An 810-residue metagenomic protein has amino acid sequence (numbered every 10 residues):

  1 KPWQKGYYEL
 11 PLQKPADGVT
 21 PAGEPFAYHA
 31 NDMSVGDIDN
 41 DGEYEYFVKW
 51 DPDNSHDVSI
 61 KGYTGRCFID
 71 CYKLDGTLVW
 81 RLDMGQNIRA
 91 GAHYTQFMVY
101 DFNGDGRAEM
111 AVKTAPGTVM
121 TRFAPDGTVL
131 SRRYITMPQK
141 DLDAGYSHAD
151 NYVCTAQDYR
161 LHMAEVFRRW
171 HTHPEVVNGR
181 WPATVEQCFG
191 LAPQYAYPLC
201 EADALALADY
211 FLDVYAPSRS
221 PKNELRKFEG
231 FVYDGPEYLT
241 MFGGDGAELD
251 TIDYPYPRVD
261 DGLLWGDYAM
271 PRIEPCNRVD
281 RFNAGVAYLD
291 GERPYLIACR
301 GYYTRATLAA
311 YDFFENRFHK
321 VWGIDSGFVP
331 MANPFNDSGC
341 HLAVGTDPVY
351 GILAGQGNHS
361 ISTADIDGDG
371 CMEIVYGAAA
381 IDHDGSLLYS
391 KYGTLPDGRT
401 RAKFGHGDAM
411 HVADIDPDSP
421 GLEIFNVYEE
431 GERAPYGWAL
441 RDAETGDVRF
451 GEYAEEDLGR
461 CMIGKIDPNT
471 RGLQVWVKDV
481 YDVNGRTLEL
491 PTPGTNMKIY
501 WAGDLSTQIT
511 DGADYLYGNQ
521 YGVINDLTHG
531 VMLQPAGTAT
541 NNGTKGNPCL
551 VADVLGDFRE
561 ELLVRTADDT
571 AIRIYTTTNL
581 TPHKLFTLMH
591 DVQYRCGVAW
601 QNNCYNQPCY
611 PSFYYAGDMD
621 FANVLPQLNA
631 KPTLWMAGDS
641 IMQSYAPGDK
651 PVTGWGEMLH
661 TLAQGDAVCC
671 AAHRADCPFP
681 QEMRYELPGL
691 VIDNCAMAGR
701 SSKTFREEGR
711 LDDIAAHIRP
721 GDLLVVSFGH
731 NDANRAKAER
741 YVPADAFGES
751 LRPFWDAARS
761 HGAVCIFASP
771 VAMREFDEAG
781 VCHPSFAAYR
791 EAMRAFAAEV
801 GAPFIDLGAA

Functional and structural regions predicted by a protein language model:
K1-P626: Beta-propeller-forming repeat regions
D17-A22, S55-D57, Q643-G648, S701-T704: Short, solvent-exposed loop/turn elements at domain surfaces
F47, A111, E373, T633-G638 (+5 more regions): Structural recognition of the beta-strand scaffold that forms the well-ordered cores of secreted hydrolase catalytic
D53-N54, N87, P116-T118, S640-S644 (+5 more regions): Solvent-exposed loop/turn segments at secondary-structure junctions within structured extracellular/periplasmic domains
Y72-G76, Y238-E248, E682-G689, P753-C765 (+1 more regions): A structural motif corresponding to the C-terminal end of an alpha-helix and its immediate exit/capping segment
T95-Q96, A698-I714: Charged, often glycine-rich, active-site loop that binds/positions anionic groups
Q627-A696, D712-P720, L724: Serine-esterase "nucleophile elbow" of acetyl-processing enzymes
G709-A810: Alpha-helical cap/lid subdomain in secreted, periplasmic, or secretory-pathway luminal O-acyl-processing enzymes
